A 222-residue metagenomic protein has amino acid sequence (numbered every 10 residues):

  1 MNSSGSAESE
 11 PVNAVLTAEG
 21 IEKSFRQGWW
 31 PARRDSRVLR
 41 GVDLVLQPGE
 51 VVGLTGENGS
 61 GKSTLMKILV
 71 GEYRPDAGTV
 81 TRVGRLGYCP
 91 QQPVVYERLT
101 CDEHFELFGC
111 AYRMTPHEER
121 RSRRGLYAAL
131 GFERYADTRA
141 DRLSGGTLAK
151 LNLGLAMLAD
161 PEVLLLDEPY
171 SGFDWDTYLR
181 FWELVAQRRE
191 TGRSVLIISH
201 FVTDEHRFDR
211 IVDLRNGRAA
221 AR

Functional and structural regions predicted by a protein language model:
L16, A32, L39-G41: Conserved structural motif at the start of ABC-family nucleotide-binding domains
T55-E57: The feature captures the beta-strand-to-loop junction immediately N-terminal to the Walker
V70: Helix-to-loop junction immediately C-terminal to a conserved catalytic motif
L99-A111: Q-loop/switch helix immediately C-terminal to the Walker
E106, H117-Y135: Conserved ABC ATPase "signature" region
R139-G146: Conserved ABC ATPase signature
L164-E168: Catalytic Walker B motif of ABC-type/P-loop ATPase nucleotide-binding domains
